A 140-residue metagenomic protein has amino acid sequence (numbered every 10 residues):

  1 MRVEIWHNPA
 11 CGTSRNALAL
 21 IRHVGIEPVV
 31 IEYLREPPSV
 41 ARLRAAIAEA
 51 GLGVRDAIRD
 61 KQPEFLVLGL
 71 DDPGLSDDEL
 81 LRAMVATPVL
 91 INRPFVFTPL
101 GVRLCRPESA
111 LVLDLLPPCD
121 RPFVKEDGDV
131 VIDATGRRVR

Functional and structural regions predicted by a protein language model:
M1-E36: Local sequence-structure signature of Cys/Sec-based thiol-disulfide redox active-site neighborhoods
Y33-R140: Thiol/selenol-based redox catalytic cores and closely related redox-interacting motifs
